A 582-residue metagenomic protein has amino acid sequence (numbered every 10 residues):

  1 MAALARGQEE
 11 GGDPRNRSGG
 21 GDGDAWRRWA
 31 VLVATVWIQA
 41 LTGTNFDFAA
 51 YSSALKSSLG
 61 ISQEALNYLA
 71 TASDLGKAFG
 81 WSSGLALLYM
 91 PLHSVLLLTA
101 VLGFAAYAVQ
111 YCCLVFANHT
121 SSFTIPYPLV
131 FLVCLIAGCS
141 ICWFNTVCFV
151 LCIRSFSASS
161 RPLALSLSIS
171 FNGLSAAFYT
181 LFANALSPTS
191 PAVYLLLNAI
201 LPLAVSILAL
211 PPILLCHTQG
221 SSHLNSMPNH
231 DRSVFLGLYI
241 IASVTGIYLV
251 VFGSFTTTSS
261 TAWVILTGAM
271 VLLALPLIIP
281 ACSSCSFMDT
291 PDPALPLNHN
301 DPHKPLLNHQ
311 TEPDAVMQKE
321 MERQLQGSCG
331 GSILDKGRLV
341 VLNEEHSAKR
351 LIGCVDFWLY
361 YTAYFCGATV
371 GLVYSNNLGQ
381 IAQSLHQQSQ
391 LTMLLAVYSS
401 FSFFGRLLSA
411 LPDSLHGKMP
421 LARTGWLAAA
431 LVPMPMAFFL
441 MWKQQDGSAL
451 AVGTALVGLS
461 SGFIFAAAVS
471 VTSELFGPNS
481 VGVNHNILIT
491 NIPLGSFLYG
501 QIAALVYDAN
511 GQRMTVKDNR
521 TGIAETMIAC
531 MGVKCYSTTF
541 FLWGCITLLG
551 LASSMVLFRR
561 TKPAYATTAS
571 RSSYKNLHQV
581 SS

Functional and structural regions predicted by a protein language model:
M1-R17, I213-G353, L359, A564-S582: Long, low-complexity inter-transmembrane loops of multi-pass membrane transporters
N45-L55, Y248-T261, V341-N343, S347-F404 (+1 more regions): Extracytoplasmic gate region of multi-pass secondary transporters
F48-Y51, L55, I141-L167, Y179-T180 (+3 more regions): Intracellular juxtamembrane helix-capping segments at the cytosolic ends of symmetry-related transmembrane helices
Y68-Y89, A105-A108, C112, A177 (+2 more regions): Central cavity-lining transmembrane alpha-helices of secondary-active solute carriers, predominantly the Major
F79-L96, D289, G405-L421, Y507: Helix-to-loop junctions at the C-terminal end of transmembrane segments in multipass secondary transporters
V101-F123, L249, G253, P433-Q445 (+1 more regions): C-terminal ends and interior cores of transmembrane alpha-helices in multi-pass membrane transporters/permeases
A106, H119-F144, A449-F463: Hydrophobic core of transmembrane alpha-helices in multi-pass small-molecule transporters, especially MFS/SLC-type
G353-L378, Q383-S409, D413-V471: C-terminal transmembrane helical hairpin of 12-TM major facilitator-type secondary transporters
